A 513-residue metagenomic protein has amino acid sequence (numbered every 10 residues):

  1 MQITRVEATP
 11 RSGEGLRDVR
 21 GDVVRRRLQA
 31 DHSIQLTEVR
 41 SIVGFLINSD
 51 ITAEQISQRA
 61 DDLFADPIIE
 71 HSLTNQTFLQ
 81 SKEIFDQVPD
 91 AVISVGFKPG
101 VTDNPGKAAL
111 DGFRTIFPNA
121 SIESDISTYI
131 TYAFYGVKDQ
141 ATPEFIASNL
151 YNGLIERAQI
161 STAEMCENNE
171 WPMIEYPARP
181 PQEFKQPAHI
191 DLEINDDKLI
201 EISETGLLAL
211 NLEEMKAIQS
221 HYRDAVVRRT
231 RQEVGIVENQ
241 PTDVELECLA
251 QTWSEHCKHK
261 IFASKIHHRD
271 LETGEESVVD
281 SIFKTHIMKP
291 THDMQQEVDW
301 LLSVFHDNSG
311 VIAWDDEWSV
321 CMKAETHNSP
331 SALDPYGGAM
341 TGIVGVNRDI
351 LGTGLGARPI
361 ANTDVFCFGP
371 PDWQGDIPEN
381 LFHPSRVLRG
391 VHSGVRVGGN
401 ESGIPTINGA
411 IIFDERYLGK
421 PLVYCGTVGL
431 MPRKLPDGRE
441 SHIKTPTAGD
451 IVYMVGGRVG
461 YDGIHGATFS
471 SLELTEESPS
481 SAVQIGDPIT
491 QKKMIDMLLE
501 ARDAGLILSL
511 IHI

Functional and structural regions predicted by a protein language model:
M1-G505: Core nucleic-acid recognition elements
I511-I513: Conserved small/polar residues in nucleotide/adenosyl-binding loops
